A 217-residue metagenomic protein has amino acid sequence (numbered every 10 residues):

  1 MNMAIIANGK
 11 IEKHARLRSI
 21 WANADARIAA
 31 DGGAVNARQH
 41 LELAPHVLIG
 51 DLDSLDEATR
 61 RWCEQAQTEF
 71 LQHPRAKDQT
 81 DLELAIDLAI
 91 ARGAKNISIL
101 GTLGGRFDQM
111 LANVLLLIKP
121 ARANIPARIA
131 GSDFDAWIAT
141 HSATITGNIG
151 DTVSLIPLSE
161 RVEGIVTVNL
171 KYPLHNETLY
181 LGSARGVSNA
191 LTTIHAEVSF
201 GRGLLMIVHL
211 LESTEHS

Functional and structural regions predicted by a protein language model:
M1-W62: N-terminal beta-strand-loop-alpha-helix module at the start of alpha/beta ligand-binding or catalytic domains
I6, I28-D31, G50, L71-Q72 (+2 more regions): General beta-strand structural signal in soluble alpha/beta enzymes
A24-D25, P45, A66-Q67, A94 (+1 more regions): Short, well-ordered alpha-helix to beta-strand connector turns
F70-A91: Short phosphate-binding loop-to-helix
F107-I118: Short Gly/Thr/Asp-enriched flexible loops that form oxyanion-binding sites at enzyme active sites
K119-D135: Short, acidic/small-residue loops that bind anionic groups at enzyme active sites
S132, A139-S217: Long, charged alpha-helical interface segments
